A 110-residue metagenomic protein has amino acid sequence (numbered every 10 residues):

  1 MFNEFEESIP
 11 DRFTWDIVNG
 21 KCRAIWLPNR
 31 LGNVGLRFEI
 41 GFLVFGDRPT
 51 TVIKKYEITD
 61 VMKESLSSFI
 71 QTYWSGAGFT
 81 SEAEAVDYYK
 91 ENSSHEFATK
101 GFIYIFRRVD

Functional and structural regions predicted by a protein language model:
M1-D110: Structured alpha/beta reader/binder surfaces that contact nucleic acids or chromatin modification marks
